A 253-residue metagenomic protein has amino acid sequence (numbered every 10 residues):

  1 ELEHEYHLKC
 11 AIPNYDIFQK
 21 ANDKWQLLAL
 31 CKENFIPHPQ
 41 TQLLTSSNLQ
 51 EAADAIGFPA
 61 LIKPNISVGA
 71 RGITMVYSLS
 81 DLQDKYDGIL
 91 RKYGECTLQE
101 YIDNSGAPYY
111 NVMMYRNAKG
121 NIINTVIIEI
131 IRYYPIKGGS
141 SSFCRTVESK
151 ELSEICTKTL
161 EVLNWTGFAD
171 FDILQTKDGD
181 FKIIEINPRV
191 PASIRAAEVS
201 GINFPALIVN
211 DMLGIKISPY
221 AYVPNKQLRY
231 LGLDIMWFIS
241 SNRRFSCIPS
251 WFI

Functional and structural regions predicted by a protein language model:
E1-N14, Q50-E51, I217: ATP-binding N-terminal substructure of ATP-dependent carboxylate-amine bond-forming enzymes
E5-H7, P39, I248-F252: Short, intrinsically disordered, charge-balanced linker/junction segments flanking boundaries in proteins
F18-G106, R116-N121, K150-E154: Active-site nucleotide/adenylate-binding loops and adjacent lid/helix of ATP-dependent enzymes
Q50-A52, N210-I253: Peripheral (often C-terminal) accessory segments that flank ATP-dependent C-N-forming ligase machineries
D54-G57, P108, T176-K182: A short, glycine/Asx- and small/polar-enriched loop/turn that sits immediately N-terminal to a beta-strand
A60, I123, K182-E185: Protein kinase-like catalytic core scaffold
S80, D84, I89, E100-N164 (+3 more regions): ATP-dependent carboxylate/phosphate-activation module, predominantly the ATP-grasp catalytic core and closely related
C96-L98, T166-A169, S218-P219: Short, structured loop/turn "capping" segments at alpha-beta junctions
